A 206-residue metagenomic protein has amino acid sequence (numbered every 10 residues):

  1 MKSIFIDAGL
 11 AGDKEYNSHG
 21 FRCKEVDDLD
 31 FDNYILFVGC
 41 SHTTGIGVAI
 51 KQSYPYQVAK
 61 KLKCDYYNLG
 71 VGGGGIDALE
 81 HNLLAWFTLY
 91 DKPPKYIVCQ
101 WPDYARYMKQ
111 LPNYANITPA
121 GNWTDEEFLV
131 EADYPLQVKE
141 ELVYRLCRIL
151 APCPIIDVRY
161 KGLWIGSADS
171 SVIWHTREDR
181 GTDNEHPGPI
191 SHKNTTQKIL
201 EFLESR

Functional and structural regions predicted by a protein language model:
M1-L36, K60, K92-K95, Q100-Y134 (+4 more regions): N-terminal secretory targeting modules
D13-D77, N82-L84: Serine-esterase "nucleophile elbow" of acetyl-processing enzymes
H42-T44, G72-G75, P102-R106, K161-I165 (+2 more regions): Short, solvent-exposed loop/turn segments at secondary-structure junctions
I50-Q57, L142-V143, S191, T195: Conserved alpha-helical elements of sugar-nucleotide-dependent glycosyltransferases
C64-Y66, K95, C153-V158: Hydrophobic anchor at the start of a short beta-strand that flanks the dinucleotide cofactor-binding loop
I76, E80, Y144, P189-L200 (+1 more regions): Short, amphipathic alpha-helical "lid/cap" segments that border enzyme active or binding sites
E80-L84, E131-C147: Well-ordered, non-membrane alpha-helical segments in soluble/globular domains
H81-P93: Short, well-structured alpha-helical segments in soluble
